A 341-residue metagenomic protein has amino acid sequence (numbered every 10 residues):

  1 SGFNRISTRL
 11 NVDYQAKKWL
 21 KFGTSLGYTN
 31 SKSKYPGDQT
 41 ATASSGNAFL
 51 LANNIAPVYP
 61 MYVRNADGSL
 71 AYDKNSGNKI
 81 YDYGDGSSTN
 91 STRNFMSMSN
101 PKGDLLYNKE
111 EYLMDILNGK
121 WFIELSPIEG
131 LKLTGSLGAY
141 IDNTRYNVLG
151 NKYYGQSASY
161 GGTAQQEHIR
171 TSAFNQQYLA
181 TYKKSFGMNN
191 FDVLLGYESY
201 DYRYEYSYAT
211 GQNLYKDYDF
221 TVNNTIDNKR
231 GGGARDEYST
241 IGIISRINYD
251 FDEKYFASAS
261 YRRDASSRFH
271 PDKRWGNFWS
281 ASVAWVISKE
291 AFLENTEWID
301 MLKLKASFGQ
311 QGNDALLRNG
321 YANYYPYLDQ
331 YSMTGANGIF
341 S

Functional and structural regions predicted by a protein language model:
R5, N11-L20, S25-N30, S87-G150 (+1 more regions): Extracellular/periplasmic, surface-exposed regions of secreted and cell-surface proteins
T29, P36-I116, A336-I339: Acidic/polar loop-and-plug regions of large Gram-negative outer-membrane beta-barrel proteins
T42, A48-A52, Y153-T163: Solvent-exposed loop segments that connect transmembrane elements
